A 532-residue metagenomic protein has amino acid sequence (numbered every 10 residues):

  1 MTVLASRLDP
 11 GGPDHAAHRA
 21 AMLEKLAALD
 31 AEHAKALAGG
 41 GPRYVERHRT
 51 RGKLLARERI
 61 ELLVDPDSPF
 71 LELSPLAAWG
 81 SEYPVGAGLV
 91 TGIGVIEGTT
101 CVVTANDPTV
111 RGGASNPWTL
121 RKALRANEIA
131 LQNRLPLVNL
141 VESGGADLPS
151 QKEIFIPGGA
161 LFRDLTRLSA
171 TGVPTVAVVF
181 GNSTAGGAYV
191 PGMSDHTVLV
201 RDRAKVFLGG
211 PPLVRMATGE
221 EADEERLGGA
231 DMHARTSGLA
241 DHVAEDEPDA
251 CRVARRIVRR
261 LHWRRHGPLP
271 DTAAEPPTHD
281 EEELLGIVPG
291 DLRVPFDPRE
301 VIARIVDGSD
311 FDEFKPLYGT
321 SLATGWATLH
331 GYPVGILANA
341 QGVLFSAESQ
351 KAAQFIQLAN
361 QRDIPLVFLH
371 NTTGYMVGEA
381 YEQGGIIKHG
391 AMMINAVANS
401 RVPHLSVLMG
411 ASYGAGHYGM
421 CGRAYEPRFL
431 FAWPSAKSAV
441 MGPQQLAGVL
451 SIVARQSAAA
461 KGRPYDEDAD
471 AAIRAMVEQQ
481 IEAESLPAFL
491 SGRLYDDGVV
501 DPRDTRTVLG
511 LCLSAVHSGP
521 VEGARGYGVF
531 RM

Functional and structural regions predicted by a protein language model:
M1-M532: Ligand-binding clefts of soluble mixed alpha/beta catalytic domains
